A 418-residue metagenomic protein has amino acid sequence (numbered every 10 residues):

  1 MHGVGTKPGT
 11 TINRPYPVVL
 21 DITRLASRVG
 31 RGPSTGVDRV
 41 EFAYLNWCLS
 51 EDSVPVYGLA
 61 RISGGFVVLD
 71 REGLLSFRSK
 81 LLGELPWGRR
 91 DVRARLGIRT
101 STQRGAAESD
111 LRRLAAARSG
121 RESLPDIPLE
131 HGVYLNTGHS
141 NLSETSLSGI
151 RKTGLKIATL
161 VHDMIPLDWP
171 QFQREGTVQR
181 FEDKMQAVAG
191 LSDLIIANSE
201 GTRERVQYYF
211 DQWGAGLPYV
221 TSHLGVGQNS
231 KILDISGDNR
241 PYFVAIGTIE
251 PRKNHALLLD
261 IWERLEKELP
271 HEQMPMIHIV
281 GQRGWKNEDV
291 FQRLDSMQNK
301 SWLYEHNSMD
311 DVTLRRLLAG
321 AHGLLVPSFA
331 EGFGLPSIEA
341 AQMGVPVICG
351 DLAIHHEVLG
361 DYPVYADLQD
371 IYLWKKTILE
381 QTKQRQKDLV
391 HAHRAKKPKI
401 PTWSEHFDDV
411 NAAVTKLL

Functional and structural regions predicted by a protein language model:
M1-L418: Carbohydrate transferase catalytic cores enriched for Leloir-type hexosyltransferases
